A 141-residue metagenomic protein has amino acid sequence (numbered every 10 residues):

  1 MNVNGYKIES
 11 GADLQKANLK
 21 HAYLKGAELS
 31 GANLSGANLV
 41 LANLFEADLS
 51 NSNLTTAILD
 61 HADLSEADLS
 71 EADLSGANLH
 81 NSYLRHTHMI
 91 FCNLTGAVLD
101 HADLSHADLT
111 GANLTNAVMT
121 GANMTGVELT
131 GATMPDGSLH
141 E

Functional and structural regions predicted by a protein language model:
M1-E141: Tandem repeat scaffolds
